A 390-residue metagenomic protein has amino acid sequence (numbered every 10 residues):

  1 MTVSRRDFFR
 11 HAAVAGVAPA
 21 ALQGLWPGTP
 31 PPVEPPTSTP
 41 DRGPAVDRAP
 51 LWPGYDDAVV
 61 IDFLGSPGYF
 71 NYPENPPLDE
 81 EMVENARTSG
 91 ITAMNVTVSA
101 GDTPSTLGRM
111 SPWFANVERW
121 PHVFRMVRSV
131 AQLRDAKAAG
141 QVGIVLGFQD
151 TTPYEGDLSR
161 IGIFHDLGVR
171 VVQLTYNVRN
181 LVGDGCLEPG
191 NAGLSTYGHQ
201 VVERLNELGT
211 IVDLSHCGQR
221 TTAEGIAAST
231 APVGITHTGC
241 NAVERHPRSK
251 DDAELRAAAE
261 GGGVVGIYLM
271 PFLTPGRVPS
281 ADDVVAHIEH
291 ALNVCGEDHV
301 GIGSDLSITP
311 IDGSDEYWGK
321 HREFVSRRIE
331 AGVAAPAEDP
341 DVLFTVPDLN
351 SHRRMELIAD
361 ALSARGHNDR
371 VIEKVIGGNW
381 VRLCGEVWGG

Functional and structural regions predicted by a protein language model:
T2-G190, R245-E260, G266-G390: N-terminal hydrophobic targeting/anchoring segments and the immediately downstream early-domain regions of hydrolases
P153-E155, D166-R248: Divalent metal-binding pocket/active-site signature
